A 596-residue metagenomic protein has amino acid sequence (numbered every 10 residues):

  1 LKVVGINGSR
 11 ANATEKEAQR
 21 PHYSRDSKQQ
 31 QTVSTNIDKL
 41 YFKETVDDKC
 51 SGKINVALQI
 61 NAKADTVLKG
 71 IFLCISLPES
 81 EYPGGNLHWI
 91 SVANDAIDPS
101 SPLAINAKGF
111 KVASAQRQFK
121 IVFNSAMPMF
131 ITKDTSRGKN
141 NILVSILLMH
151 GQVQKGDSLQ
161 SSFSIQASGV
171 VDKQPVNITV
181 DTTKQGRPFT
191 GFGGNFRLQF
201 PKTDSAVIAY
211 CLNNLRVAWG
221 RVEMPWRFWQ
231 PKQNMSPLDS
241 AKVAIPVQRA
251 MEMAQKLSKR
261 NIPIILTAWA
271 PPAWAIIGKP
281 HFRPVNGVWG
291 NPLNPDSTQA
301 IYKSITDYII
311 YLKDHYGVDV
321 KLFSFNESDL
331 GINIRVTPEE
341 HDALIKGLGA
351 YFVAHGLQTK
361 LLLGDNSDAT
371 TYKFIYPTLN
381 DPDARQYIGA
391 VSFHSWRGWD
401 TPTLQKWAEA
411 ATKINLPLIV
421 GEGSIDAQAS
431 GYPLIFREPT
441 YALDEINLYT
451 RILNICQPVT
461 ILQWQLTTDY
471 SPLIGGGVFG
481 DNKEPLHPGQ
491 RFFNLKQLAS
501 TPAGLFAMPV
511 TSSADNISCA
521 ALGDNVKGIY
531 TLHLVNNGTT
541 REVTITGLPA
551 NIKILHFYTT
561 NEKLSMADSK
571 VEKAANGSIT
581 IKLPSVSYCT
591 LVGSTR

Functional and structural regions predicted by a protein language model:
L1-N36, K43, N86-L87, L198: Acidic-aromatic substrate-binding/catalytic surfaces of carbohydrate-active enzymes
I6-G8, N12, S24-S27, S34-D38 (+2 more regions): Beta-strand-rich recognition/accessory modules
N55, Q59-M129, I552, T560-D568: Polysaccharide-binding surfaces and accessory modules of carbohydrate-active proteins
D157-S158, V571-R596: C-terminal beta-strand-rich structural cap/linker in extracellular carbohydrate-active enzymes
V170-F325, N333-I334, E340-D342, K346 (+1 more regions): N-terminal catalytic cores of secreted or lumenal carbohydrate-active enzymes
A300-S304, Y311-L322, D329-D426: Active-site neighborhood of glycoside hydrolase catalytic domains
P417-Q497, P502, F506-I517: Aromatic/acidic polysaccharide-binding cleft in carbohydrate-active enzymes
S512-N551, V586: Carbohydrate-binding surface patches
